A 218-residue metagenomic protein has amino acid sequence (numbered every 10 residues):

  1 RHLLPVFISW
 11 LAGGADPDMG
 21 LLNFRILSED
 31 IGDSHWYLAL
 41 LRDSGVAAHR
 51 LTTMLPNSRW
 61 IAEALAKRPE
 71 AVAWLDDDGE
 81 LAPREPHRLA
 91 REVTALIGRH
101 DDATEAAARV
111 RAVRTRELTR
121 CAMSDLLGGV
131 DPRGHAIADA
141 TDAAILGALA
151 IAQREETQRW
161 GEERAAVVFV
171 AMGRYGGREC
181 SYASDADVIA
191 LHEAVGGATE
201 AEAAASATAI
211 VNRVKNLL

Functional and structural regions predicted by a protein language model:
R1-L218: Non-catalytic regulatory/linker segments of enzymes
